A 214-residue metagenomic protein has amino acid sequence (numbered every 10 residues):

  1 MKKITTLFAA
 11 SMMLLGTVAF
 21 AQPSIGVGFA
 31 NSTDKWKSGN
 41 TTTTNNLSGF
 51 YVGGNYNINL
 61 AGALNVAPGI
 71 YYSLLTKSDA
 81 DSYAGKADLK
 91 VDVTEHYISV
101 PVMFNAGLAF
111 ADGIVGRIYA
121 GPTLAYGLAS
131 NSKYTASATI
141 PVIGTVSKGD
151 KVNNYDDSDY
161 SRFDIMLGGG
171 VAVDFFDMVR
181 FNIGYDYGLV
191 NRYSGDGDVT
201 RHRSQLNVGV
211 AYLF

Functional and structural regions predicted by a protein language model:
M1-Q22: Cleavable N-terminal export/targeting peptides
A19-Y56, G107-I118, G127-A129, A136-A138 (+1 more regions): Short glycine/proline- and aromatic-enriched beta-strand/turn motifs that initiate or cap beta-hairpins
P23, A63-V66, A111-D112, D177-I183: Repeated loop/turn-to-beta-strand initiation elements of outer-membrane beta-barrel proteins
S24-G26, V173, H202-F214: Outer-membrane beta-barrel "beta-signal"
F29-K35, Y72-T76, S99, A106-L108 (+3 more regions): Transmembrane beta-strands of outer-membrane beta-barrel pores
T33-N46, L75-Y97, G127-M166, N191-Q205: Extracellular/periplasm-exposed beta-strand and loop segments of Gram-negative cell-envelope proteins, dominated by
G49-G53, S99-M103, G168, N207-G209: Membrane-embedded beta-strand positions in outer-membrane beta-barrel channels/transporters
N55-N57, M103-G107, G170-D174, N182 (+1 more regions): Transmembrane beta-barrel domains of outer membrane proteins
